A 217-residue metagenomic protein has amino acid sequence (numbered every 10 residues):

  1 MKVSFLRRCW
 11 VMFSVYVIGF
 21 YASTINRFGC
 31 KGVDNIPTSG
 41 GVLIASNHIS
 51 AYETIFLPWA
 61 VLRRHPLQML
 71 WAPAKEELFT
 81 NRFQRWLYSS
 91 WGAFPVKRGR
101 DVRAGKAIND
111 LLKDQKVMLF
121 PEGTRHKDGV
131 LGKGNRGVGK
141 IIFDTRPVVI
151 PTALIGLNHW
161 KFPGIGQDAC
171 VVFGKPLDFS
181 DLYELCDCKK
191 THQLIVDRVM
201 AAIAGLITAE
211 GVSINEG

Functional and structural regions predicted by a protein language model:
M1-G32, F56, L67-Q68, R82-S90: A transmembrane-helix-recognition feature enriched in membrane-embedded lipid enzymes and envelope glyco-/phospholipid
K2-C9, V102-G217: Non-catalytic C-terminal accessory region of glycerolipid acyltransferases and related lyso-lipid remodeling enzymes
I18, S89-P95, P121-T124: Short, basic, glycine/proline-bearing loop/turn elements
G19-T24, F94-G99, D128-G129: Short, flexible loop segments at the rims of nucleotide/cofactor-binding pockets, characterized by
T24, S39, S90-W91, D114-Q115 (+1 more regions): Structured helix-beta-strand junction loops
C30, A72, L87-Y88, V149 (+1 more regions): Structural signal for hydrophobic
V33-P37: Glycine-rich helix-loop-beta junction characteristic of Rossmann-like nucleotide cofactor-binding loops
T38-G99: Catalytic core of membrane glycerolipid acyltransferases/transacylases, capturing the structured, soluble-facing
